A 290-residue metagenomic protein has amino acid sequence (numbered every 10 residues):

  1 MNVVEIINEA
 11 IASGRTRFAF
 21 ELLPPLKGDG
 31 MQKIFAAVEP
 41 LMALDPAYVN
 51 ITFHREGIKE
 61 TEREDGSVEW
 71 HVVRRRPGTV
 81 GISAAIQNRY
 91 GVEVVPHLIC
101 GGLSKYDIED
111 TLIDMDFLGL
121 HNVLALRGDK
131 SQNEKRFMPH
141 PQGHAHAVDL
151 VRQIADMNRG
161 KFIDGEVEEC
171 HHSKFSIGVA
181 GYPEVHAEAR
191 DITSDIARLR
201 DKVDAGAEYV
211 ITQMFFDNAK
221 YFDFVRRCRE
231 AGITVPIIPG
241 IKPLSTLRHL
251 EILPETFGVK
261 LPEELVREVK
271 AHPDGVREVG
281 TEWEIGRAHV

Functional and structural regions predicted by a protein language model:
M1-F20, F162-F175: N-terminal amphipathic alpha-helix/helix-capping segment at the start of soluble metabolic enzymes
N2-N8, Q32-A47, I51-Y90: Glycine-rich, positively charged N-terminal anion/phosphate-binding segment
R17-F35, E93-Y106, S176-S194, K270-E284: Active-site mouth loops of central-metabolism enzymes
F18-P24, A47-I51, V94-L98, V123-A125 (+4 more regions): Hydrophobic faces of well-ordered beta-strands that scaffold small-molecule active sites in alpha/beta enzyme cores
P25, A47-P77, G128-Q142, A207-F224: Glycine-rich, proline-tolerant flexible connector loops at the mouths of alpha/beta enzymes
K105-D156: Flexible, glycine-rich active-site loops centered on histidine and acidic residues that chelate a metal or position
G128, P141-K174, V179-E188, D195 (+1 more regions): Active-site pocket-lining/capping segments in soluble small-molecule metabolic enzymes
A288-V290: Conserved small/polar residues in nucleotide/adenosyl-binding loops
